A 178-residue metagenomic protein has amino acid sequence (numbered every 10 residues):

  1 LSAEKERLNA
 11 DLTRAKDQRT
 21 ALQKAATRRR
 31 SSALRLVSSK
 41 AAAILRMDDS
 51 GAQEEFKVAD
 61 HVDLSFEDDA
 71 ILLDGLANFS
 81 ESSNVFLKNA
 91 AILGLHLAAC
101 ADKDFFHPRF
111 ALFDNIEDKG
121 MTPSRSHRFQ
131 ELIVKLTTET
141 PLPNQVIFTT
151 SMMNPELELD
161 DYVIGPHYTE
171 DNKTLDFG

Functional and structural regions predicted by a protein language model:
L1-S38: Long, non-membrane, amphipathic alpha-helices that form coiled-coils
L22, T27-R30, F79-E81, K119-G120 (+1 more regions): Flexible loop/turn segments at secondary-structure boundaries
S32, L36-G75, F106-N115: Long, charged, glycine-rich C-terminal linkers/tails
D68-L93, G120-R125: Conserved ABC ATPase signature
F79, D102-F105, L136-L142: Conserved catalytic network of the ASCE P-loop NTPase/AAA+ motor domain
S83-F110: GG-anchored amphipathic helix commonly corresponding to the ABC/SMC/Rad50 NBD signature/C-loop
I116-K119, L136-T137: Short terminal or interdomain "cap/linker" segment that borders an active site or interface and mediates
F129-G178: C-terminal lobe/lid and adjacent interdomain/linker elements of RecA-like ASCE P-loop ATPase modules
